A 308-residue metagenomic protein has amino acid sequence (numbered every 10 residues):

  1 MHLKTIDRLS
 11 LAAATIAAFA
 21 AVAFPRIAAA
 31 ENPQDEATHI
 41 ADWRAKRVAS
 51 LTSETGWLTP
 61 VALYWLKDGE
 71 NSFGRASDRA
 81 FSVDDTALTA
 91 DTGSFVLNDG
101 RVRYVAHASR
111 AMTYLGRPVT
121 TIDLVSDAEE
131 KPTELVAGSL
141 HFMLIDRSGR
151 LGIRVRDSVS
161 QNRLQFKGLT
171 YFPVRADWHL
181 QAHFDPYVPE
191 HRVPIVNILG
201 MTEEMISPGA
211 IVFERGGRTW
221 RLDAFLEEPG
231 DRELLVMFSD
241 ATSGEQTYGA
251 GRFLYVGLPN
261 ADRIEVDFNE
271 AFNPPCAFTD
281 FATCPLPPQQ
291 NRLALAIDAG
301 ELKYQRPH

Functional and structural regions predicted by a protein language model:
H2-I16: Bacterial N-terminal signal peptides that target proteins for export
A18-I27: C-terminal segment of classical bacterial N-terminal signal peptides
E31-Y64: N-terminal pre-domain segments of enzymes
P60, W65-P132: Forkhead-associated
V136-E203: Surface-exposed beta-loop interaction hotspot
H141-F142, A210, R252-G257: Beta-strand-rich interaction surfaces with strong enrichment in secreted/lumenal proteins
L169-Y171, A241-E245, Y255, A261-H308: Extended, aromatic/histidine-rich regions of cofactor-dependent oxidoreductases associated with respiratory
H183-T242, Y248: Flexible, glycine-rich surface segments
